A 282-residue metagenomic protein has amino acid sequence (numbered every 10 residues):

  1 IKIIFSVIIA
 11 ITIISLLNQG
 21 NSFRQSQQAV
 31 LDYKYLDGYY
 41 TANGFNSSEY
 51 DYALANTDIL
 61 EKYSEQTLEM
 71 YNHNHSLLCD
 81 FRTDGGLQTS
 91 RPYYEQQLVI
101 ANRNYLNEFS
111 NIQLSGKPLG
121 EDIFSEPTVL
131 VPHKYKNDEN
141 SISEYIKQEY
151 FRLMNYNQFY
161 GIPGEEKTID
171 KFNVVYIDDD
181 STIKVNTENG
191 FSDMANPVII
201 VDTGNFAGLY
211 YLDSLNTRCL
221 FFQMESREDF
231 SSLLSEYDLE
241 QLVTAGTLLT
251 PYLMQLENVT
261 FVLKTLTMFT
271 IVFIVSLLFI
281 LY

Functional and structural regions predicted by a protein language model:
I1-Q25, Q255-Y282: Hydrophobic alpha-helical transmembrane segments of multi-pass inner-membrane transport and secretion
I3-I4, I8-I14, L31, L36 (+16 more regions): Weak global preference for isoleucine
I4-N18, T41-A55, F151-K171, I177: Charged interaction patches that mediate protein-protein contacts
S15-I112, P118-E139: Membrane-proximal extracellular/periplasmic loop immediately following the first transmembrane helix
G20, G38, G44, G85-G86 (+8 more regions): Residue-identity detector for glycine
E121-I123, L153-N157, F269: Glycine-rich loops and low-complexity Gly/Arg-rich segments that provide flexible linkers or classic glycine-based
P132-K264: "Rare, low-scoring activations can occur in soluble or secreted enzymes where short amphipathic helices or signal
